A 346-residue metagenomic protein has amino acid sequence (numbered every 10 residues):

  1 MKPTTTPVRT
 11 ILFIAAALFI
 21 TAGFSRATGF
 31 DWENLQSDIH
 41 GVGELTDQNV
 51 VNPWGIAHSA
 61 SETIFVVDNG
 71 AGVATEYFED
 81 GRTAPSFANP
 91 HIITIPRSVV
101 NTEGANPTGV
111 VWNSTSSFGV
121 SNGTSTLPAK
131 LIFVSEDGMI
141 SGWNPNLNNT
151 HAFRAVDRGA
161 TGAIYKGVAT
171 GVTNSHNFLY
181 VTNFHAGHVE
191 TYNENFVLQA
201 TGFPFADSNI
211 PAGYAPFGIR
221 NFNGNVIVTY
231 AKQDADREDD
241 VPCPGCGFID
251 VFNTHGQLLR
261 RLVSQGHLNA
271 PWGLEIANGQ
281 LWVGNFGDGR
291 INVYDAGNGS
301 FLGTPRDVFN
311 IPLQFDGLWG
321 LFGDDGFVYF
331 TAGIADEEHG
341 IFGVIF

Functional and structural regions predicted by a protein language model:
K2-L12: Bacterial N-terminal signal peptides that target proteins for export
P7-V8, F19, L45: Residues at the start of alpha-helices and the adjacent loop-to-helix junctions
I11-A22: Bacterial N-terminal signal peptides
R26-F346: Sequence/structural signature of beta-propeller domains
